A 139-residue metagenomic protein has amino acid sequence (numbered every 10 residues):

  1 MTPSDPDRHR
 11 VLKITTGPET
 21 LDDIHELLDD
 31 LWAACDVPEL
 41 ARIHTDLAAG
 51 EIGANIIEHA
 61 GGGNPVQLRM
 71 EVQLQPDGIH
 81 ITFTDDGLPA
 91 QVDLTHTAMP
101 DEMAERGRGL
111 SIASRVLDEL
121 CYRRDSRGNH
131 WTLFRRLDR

Functional and structural regions predicted by a protein language model:
M1-T16, S114-R139: Flexible, glycine-/charge-rich segments associated with ATP-binding catalytic modules
I14-I24: A short beta-loop-alpha structural element at the N-terminal edge of CoA-dependent acyl/N-acetyltransferase catalytic
T15, Q73, T82-L88, F134: Conserved ATP-binding/Mg2+-coordinating segment of the Bergerat-fold
E26-G50, E102-A104: Conserved short strand/loop->alpha-helix "switch" segment adjacent to the catalytic nucleotide/phosphoryl-transfer site
I56-A60: Short helix-loop "hinge" at the ATP-lid/N-box region of the Bergerat-fold HATPase_c
Q67-D77: Short beta-strand/loop element within the Bergerat-fold HATPase_c
I79-R106: Glycine-rich/acidic phosphate-handling loop/turn and adjacent ATP-lid/helix of nucleotide-binding kinase/ATPase domains
H96-R123: ATP phosphate-binding glycine-rich loop and adjacent ATP-lid/helix-beta elements within ATP-binding kinase/ATPase
